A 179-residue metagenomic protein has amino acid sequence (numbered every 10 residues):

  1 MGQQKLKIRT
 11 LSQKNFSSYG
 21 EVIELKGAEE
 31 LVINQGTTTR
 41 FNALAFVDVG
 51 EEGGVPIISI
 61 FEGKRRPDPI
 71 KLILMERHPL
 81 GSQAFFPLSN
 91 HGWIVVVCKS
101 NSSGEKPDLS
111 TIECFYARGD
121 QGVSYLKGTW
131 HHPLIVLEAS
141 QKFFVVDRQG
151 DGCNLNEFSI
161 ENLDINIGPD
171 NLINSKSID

Functional and structural regions predicted by a protein language model:
M1-C114, V146-D147, D151-D179: Non-catalytic, conserved peripheral segments adjacent to functional cores
Q83, V123, Q141: Residue-level detector of short, conserved catalytic/binding motifs and their immediate flanks
I94-V95, S124, H132, V145: Short hydrophobic/aromatic-rich beta-strand segments that constitute the beta-sheet cores of beta-sandwich/beta-barrel
Y116-W130: Conserved metal-binding segment of the jelly-roll/cupin
T129-E157: A short beta-strand-loop micro-motif that forms or neighbors metal/cofactor- and ligand-binding patches at active-site
